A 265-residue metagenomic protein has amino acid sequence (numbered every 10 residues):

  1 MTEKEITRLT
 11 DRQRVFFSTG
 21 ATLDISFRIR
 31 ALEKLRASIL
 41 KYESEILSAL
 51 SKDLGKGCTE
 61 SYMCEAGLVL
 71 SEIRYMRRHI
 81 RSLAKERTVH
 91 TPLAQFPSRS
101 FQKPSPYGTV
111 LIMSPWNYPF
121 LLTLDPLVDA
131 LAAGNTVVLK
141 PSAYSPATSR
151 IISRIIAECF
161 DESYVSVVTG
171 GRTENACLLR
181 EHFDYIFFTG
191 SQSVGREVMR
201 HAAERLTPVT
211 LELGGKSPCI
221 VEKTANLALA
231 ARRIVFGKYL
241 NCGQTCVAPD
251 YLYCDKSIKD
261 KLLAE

Functional and structural regions predicted by a protein language model:
M1-F101: N-terminal Rossmann-like NAD(P)+-binding subdomain of aldehyde/semialdehyde dehydrogenases
S18-A37, T173-E197, V247-E265: Aldehyde/semialdehyde dehydrogenase
R28, I73, G134, V165 (+3 more regions): Residue-level signal for inorganic ion chemistry
T91-F160, L206, A228: Conserved small-residue-rich beta-alpha loop and adjacent elements that most often cradle the phosphate/pyrophosphate
N135, K140-S142, T169, T189-G190 (+1 more regions): Short beta->alpha connector loops at strand-helix junctions that form conserved, small/polar/Pro-enriched
D161-V167: A glycine-rich helix N-cap at a beta->alpha junction
S193-E265: ALDH superfamily catalytic-core signature
